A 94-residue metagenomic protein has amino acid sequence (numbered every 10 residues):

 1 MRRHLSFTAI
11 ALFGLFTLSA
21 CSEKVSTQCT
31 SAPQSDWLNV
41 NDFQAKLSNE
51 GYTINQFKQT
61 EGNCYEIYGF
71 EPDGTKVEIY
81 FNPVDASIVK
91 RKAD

Functional and structural regions predicted by a protein language model:
M1-C21: Classic N-terminal secretory signal peptides
S22-T27: Bacterial lipoprotein signal-peptidase II cleavage site
Q28-I54: Short, non-transmembrane alpha-helical segments in secretory-pathway proteins
N49-Y52, T60-G62, G74-K76: Extracytoplasmic
Y65-Y68, A86: Conserved histidines in hydrophobic membrane contexts and catalytic metal-binding motifs
V77-V89: A short, surface-exposed beta-strand/turn
K92-D94: Short, solvent-exposed mixed-charge patches
